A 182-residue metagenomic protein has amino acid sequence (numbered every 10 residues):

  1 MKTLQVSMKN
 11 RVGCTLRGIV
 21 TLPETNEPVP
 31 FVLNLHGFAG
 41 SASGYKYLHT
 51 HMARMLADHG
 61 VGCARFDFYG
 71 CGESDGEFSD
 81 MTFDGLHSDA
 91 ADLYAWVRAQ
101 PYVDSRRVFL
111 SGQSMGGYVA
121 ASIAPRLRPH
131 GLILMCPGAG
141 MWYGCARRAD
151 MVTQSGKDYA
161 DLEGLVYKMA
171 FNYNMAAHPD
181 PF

Functional and structural regions predicted by a protein language model:
M1-P30: N-terminal cap/lid segment of alpha/beta-hydrolase-fold proteins
Q5, L16, L127-F182: The alpha/beta-hydrolase serine catalytic core
V29, H36-S41: Active-site glycine-rich loops that stabilize anionic/oxyanionic intermediates across multiple enzyme folds
F38, G62, D67-S74, G138: Short beta-to-alpha linker loops that shape the active-site pocket of alpha/beta-hydrolase fold enzymes
A42-A53, F68: The serine-hydrolase catalytic nucleophile loop
A64, C71-D104: Catalytic nucleophile-loop/oxyanion-hole region of alpha/beta-hydrolase and closely related hydrolase-like folds
Y102-S114: Alpha/beta-hydrolase fold nucleophile elbow
G112-S122: Glycine-rich nucleophile elbow surrounding the catalytic serine of serine-hydrolase chemistry
